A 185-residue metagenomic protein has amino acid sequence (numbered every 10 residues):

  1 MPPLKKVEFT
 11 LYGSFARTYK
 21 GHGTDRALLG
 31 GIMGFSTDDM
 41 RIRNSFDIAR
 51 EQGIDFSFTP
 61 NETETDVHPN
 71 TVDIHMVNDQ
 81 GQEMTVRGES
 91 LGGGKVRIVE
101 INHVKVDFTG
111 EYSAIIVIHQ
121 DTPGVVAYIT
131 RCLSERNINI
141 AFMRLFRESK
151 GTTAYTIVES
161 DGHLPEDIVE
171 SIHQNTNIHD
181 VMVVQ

Functional and structural regions predicted by a protein language model:
M1: Metal-centered catalytic cores of metalloenzymes
L4-Y12: Beta-strand segments within the central parallel beta-sheet cores of soluble alpha/beta enzyme folds
G13-G21: Short, charge-patterned binding micro-sites
K20, G30-F35, M40-R50, F56-H68 (+2 more regions): A conserved regulatory-domain signal marking ACT and ACT-like small-molecule sensing domains and adjacent regulatory
R26: N-terminal, charged/glycine-rich beta-strand/loop interface patches
